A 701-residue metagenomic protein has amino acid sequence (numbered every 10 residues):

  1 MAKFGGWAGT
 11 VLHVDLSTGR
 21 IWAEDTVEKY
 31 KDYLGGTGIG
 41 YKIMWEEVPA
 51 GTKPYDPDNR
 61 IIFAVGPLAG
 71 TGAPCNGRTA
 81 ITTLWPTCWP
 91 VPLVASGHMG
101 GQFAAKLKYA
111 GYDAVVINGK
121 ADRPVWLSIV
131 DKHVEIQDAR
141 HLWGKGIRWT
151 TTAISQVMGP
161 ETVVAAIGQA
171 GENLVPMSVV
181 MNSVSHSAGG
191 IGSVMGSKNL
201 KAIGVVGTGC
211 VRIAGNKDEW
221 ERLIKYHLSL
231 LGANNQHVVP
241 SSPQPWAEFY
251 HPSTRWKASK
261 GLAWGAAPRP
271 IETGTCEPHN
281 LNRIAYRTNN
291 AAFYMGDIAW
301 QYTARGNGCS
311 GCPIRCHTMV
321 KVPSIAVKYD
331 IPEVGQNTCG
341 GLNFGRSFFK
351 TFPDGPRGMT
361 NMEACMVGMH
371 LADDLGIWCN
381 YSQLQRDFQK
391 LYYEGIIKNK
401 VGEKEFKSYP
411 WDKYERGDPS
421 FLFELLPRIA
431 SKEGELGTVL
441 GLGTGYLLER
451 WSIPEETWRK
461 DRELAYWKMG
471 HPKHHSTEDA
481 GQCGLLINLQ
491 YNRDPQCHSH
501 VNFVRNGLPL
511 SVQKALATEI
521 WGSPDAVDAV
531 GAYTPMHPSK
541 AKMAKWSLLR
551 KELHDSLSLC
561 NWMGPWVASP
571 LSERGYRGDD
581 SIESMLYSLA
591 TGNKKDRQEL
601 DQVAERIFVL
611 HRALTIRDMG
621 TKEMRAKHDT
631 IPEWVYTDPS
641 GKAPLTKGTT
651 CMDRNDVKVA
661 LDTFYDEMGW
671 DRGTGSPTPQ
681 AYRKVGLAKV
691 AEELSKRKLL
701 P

Functional and structural regions predicted by a protein language model:
M1-G192, S197-R212, K217-H237, A263-R287: Protein-protein interaction/assembly regions in multi-subunit complexes
D56, N76-A80, L84, S155-P701: Extended C-terminal regions of large enzymes
